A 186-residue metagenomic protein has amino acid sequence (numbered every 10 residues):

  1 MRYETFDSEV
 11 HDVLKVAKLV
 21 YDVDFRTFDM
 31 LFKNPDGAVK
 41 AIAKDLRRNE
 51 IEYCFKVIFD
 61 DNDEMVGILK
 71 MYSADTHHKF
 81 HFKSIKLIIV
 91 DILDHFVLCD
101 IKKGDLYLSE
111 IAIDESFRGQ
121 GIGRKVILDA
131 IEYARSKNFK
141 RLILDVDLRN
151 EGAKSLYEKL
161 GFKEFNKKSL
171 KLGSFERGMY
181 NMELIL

Functional and structural regions predicted by a protein language model:
M1-L14, D22: Conserved N-terminal entry element of GNAT/NAT acetyltransferase domains
D24-K44, H81, V90: Conserved GNAT-fold acetyl-CoA-binding loop/helix
N34-F55, M65, K70: Active-site rim helix/loop that mediates acceptor-substrate recognition in acyltransferases
E64-S73, Y107, A112: Conserved beta-strand in the GNAT
D75-L106: Conserved acyl-donor/pantetheine-binding loop and adjacent beta-alpha core of acyl/acetyltransferases and related
D105-L106, I127, A134-D145: Conserved GNAT acetyl-CoA-binding A-motif
I113, G119-E132, S155-K159: Conserved acetyl-CoA-binding loop-helix of GNAT-fold acetyltransferases
K140-K154, L160, K167-L186: C-terminal "cap" of GNAT-fold acetyltransferases
